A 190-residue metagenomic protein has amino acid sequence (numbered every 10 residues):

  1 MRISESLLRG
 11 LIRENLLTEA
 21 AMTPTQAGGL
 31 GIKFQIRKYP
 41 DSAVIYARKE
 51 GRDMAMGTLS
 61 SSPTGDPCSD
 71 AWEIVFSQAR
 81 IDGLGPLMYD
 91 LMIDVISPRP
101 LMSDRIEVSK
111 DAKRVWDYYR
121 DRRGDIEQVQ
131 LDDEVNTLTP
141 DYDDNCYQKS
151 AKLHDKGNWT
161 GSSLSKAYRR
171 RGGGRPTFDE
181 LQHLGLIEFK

Functional and structural regions predicted by a protein language model:
M1-E19: Protein-protein interaction and targeting regions used for scaffolding, dimerization, and localization
A21-G28, K33-C68, P98-K190: Terminal substrate-recognition subdomain of acyl/acetyltransferases
D70-R80: Extended, structured, electrostatic nucleic-acid-contact surfaces
E73-V75, L91-V95, D104-I106: Hydrophobic, well-ordered secondary-structure scaffolds
Q78-G83, M102-I106: Short, charged/polar micro-motifs that form catalytic or ligand-binding hotspots
A79-V95: Conserved acetyl-CoA-binding loop-helix of GNAT-fold acetyltransferases
